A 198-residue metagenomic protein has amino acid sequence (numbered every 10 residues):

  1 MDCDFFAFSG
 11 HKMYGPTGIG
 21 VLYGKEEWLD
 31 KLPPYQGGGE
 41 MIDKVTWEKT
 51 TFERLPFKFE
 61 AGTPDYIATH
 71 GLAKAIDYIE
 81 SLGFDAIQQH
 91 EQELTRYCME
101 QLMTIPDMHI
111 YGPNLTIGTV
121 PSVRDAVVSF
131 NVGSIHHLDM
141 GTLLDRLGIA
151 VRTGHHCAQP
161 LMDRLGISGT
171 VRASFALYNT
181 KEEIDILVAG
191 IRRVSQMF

Functional and structural regions predicted by a protein language model:
M1-F198: Pyridoxal 5′-phosphate
